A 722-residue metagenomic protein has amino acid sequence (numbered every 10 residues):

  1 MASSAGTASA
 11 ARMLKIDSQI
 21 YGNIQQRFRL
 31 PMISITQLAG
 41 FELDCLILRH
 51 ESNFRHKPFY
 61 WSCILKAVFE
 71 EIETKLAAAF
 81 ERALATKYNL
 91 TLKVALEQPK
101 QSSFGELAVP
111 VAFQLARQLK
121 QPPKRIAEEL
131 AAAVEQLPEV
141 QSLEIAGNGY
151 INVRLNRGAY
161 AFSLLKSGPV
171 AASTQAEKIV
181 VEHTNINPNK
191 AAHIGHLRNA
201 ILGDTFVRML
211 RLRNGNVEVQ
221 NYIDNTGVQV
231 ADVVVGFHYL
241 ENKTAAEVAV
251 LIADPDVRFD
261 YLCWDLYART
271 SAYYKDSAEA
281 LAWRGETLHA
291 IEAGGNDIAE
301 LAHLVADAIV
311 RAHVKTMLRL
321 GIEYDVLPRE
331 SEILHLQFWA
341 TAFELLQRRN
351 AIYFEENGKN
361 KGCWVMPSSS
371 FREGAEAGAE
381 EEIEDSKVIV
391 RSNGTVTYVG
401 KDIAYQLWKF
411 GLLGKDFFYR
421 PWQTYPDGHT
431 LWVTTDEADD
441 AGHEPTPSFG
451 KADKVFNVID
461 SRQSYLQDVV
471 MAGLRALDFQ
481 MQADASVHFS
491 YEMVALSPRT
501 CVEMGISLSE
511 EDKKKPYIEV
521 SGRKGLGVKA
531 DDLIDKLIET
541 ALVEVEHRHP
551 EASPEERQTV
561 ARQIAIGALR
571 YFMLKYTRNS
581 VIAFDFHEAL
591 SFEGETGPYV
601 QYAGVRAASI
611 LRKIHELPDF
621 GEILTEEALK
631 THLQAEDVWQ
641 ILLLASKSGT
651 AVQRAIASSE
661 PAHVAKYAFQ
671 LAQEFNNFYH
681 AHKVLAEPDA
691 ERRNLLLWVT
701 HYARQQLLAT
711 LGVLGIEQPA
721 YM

Functional and structural regions predicted by a protein language model:
M1-S4, S9-R12, S34: Low-acidity, Ser/Thr- and Arg-rich intrinsically disordered low-complexity segments
A10, G22-F28, M32-I35: Repetitive helical segments and hydrophobic/amphipathic motifs
R12, R27-R29, R49, R55: Basic polycationic patches enriched in arginine
P31, L43-L46: Intrinsically disordered, low-complexity segments enriched in serine/proline and basic residues
Y60-A161, G168, S173-M722: Non-catalytic interaction-recognition regions
